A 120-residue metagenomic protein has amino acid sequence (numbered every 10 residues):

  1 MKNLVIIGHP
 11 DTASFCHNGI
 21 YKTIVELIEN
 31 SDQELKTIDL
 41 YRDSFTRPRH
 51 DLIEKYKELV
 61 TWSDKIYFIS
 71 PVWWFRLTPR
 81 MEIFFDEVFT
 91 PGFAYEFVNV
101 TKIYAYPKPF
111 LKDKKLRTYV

Functional and structural regions predicted by a protein language model:
M1-V100: N-terminal beta1-alpha1-beta2 submodule of the flavodoxin-like/Rossmannoid cofactor-binding fold
F97-V120: Short, glycine-/small-residue-rich phosphate/pyrophosphate-handling segment
